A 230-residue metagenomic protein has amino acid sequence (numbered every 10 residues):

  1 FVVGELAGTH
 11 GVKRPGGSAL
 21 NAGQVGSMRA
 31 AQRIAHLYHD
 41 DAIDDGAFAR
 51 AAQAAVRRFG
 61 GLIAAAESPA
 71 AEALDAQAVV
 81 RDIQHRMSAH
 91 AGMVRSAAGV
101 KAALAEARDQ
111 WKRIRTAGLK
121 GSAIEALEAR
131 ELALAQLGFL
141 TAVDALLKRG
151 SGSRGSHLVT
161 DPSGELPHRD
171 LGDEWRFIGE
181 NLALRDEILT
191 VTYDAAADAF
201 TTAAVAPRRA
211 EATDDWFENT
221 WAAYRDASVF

Functional and structural regions predicted by a protein language model:
F1-V2, L6-F230: Glycine- and aromatic-enriched mobile tails/lids
